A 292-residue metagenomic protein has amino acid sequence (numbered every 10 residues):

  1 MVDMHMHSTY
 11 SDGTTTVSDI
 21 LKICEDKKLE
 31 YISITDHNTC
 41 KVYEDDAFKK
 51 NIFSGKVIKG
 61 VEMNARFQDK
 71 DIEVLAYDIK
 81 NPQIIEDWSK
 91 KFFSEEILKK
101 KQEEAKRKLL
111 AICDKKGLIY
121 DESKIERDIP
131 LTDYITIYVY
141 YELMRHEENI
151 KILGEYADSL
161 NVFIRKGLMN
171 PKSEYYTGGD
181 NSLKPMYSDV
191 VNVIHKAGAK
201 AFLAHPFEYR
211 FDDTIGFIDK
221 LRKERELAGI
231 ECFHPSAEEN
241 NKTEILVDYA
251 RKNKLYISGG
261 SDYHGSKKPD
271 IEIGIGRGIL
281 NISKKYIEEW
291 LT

Functional and structural regions predicted by a protein language model:
M1-Y138, E142, G229-K268: A metal-dependent hydrolase metal-coordination microenvironment
V17, K184, S188, T214-I215 (+2 more regions): Structural motif corresponding to alpha-helix initiation and N-cap regions
R66-K101, Y140-E174, G276-L291: Active-site gating loops and adjacent loop-to-helix segments of metal-dependent hydrolytic enzymes
K115-V190: Hydrophobic, aromatic-enriched interface-forming segments
P171-R210, T214-L221: Conserved, well-ordered alpha-helix/loop/beta-strand core segments that scaffold catalytic motifs
H195, R222-R225, Y249-K252: A structural signal for short secondary-structure junctions
F202-Y209, L227-A237: Active-site core of metal-dependent hydrolases
I218-F233, E272-T292: Structural recognition of alpha->loop->beta junctions
